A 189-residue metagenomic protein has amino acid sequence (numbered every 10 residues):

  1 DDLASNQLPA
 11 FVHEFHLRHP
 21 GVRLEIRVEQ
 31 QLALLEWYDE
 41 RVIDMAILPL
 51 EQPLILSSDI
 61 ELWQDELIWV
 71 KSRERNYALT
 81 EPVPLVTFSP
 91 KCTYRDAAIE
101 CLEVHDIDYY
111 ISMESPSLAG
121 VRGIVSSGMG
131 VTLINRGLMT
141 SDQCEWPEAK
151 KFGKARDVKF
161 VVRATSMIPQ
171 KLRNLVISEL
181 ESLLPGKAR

Functional and structural regions predicted by a protein language model:
D1-L54: Central regulatory/effector-binding core of bacterial HTH transcription factors
Q7, K151-R189: A late-sequence structural motif
R23-E29, D108-S117: Short beta-strand-to-loop elements that line the ligand-binding cleft of bilobed periplasmic-binding protein-like
E29, I43, I47-P49, E114-P116 (+2 more regions): Short beta-strand and adjacent tight-turn residues that come in two discontinuous sequence segments and form the edges
Y38-D39, A98, G123-G128: Hydrophobic residues within well-ordered alpha-helices
L54-P90: Flexible hinge/capping segments at coil-to-helix
I55-I60, D65, S126-I168: Beta-alpha-beta core module
P84-H105, L172: Secondary-structure junction motif
